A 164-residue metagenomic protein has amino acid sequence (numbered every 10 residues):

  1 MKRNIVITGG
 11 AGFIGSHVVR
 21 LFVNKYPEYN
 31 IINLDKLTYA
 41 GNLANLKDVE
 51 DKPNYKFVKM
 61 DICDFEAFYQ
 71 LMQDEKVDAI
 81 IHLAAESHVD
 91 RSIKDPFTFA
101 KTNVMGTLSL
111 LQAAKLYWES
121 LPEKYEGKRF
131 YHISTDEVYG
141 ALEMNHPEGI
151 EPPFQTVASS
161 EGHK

Functional and structural regions predicted by a protein language model:
M1-K164: N-terminal Rossmann-like NAD(P)+-binding domain of SDR-like oxidoreductases, especially those catalyzing
